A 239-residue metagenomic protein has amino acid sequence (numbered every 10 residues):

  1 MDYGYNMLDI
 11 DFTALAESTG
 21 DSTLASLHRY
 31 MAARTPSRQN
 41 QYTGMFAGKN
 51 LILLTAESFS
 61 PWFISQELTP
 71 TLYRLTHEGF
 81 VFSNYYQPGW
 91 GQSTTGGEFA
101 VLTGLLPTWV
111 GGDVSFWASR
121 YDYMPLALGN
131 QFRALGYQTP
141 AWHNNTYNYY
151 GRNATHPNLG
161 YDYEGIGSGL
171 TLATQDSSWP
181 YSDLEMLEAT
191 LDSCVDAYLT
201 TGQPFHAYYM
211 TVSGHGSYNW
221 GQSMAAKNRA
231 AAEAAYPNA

Functional and structural regions predicted by a protein language model:
M1-M7: Transmembrane and membrane-interface helices of multi-pass, inner-membrane envelope-modifying transferases
D11-A33: Helix-hairpin-helix/helix-loop-helix acidic hairpins
A25-A239: Solvent-exposed soluble domains appended to multi-pass membrane proteins
